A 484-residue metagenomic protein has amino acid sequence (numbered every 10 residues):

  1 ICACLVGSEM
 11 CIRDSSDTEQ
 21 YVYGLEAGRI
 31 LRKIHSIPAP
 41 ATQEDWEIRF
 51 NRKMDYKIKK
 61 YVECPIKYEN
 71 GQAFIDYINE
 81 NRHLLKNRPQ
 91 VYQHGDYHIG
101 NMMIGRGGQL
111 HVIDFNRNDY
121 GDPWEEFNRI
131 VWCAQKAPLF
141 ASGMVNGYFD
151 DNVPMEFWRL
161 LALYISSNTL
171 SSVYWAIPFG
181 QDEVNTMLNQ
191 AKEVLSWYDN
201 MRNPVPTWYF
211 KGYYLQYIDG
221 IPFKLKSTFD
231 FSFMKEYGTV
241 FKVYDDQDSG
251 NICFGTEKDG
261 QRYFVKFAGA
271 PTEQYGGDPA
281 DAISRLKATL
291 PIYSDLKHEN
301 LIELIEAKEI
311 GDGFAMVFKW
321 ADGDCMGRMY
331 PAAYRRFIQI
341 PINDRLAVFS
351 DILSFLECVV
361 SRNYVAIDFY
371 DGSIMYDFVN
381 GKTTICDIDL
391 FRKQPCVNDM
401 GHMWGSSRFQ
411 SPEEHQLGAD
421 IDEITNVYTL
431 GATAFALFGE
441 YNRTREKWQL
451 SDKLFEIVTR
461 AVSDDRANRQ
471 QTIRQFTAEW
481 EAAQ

Functional and structural regions predicted by a protein language model:
I1-G7, I12: Single conserved hydrophobic/aromatic residue that forms the stacking wall/gate of nucleotide- or nucleobase-binding
D14-E69, R88-Q90, D119-Y120, D371 (+1 more regions): A cross-family kinase active-site recognition segment
Y21, L25, K86, R129 (+4 more regions): Helix-rich C-terminal or lid/interface subdomains of diverse kinases
Q90-Y92, G105-W158, I388-E413, D420-V427: Active-site Asp-x-Gly
Y92-H94, I99, L356, V360-D377: Catalytic-loop of the protein kinase fold
W208-F241: Juxta-kinase regulatory segment immediately upstream of eukaryotic protein kinase catalytic domains
F241-V243, S249-P291: ATP-binding glycine-rich loop module of kinase domains
E303-F314: Short beta-strand micro-motifs within the conserved protein kinase catalytic domain, predominantly in the N-lobe
